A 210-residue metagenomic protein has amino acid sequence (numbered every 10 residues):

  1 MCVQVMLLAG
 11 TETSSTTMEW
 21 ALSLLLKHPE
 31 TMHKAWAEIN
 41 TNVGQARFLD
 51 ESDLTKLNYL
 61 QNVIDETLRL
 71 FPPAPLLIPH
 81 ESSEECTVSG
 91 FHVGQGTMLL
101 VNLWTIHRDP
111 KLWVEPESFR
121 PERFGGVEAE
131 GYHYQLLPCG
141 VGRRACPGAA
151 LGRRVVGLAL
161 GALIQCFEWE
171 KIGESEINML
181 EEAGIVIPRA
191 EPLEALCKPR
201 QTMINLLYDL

Functional and structural regions predicted by a protein language model:
M1-M18, D50-D53, L57, C86 (+2 more regions): Conserved cytochrome P450 catalytic core segment spanning the I/J/K helices
Q4, W36, N40, I64-P72: Amphipathic, well-packed alpha-helical segments that form the structural scaffold of globular domains
T13-T31, W36-E38, A150-C166: Cytochrome P450 catalytic-core helices
P29, F48-G90, P110, E117: Conserved cytochrome P450 K-helix E-x-x-R motif and the immediately C-terminal K′/meander segment
A35, T67, V93-G96, F119 (+3 more regions): Hydrophobic, well-ordered secondary-structure elements that form the walls of internal hydrophobic environments
N40-N42, Y134-Q135, C139-L210: Cytochrome P450 proximal C-terminal region
S83-E85, V101-E128: Conserved cytochrome P450 K-helix/beta-meander segment immediately N-terminal to the heme-binding cysteine loop
S89, G96, V101-N102, K198: Generic beta-strand/beta-sheet core signal
